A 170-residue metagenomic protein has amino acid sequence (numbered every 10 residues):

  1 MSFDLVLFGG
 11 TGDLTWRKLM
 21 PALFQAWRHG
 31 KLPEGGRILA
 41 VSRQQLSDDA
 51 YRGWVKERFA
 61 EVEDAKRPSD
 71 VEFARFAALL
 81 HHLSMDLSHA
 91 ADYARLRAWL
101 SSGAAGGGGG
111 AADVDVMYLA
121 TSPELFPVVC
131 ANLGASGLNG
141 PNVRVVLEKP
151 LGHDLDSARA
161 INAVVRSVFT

Functional and structural regions predicted by a protein language model:
S2-F3, P33-R37, A77-L79, D113-V114 (+2 more regions): Short glycine-/polar-rich loops that comprise or flank the Walker A/P-loop and associated switch/sensor motifs
L5-F8, R37-Q44, L79-M85, D115-A120 (+1 more regions): Extended hydrophobic secondary-structure segments that form protein cores and membrane-embedded regions
T11: N-terminal Rossmann NAD(P)H-binding glycine-rich loop of SDR-like oxidoreductase domains
L14-W16, D48: P-loop/Walker A NTP-binding region and its immediately flanking N-terminal helices in P-loop NTPase folds
R17-K31: Histidine-anchored nucleotide/phosphate-binding helix
R28-H81: Glycine-rich phosphate-binding loop and adjoining beta1-alpha1-beta2 segment of Rossmann-like nucleotide-binding folds
V62-V114, L119, L138: A structured beta-alpha segment of the ubiquitous adenosine-cofactor-binding alpha/beta core
S88-A91, R95-L96, P123-V145, L151-T170: Rossmann-fold NAD(P)-binding glycine/threonine-rich loop
